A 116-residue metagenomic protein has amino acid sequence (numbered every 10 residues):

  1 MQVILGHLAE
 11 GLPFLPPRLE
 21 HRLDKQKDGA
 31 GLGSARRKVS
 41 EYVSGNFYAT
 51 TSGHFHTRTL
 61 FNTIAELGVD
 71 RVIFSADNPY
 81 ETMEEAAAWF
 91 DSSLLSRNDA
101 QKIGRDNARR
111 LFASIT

Functional and structural regions predicted by a protein language model:
M1-D24: Divalent metal-binding pocket/active-site signature
M1-Q2, E10-G11, G29, A35-R37 (+4 more regions): Mid-to-C-terminal alpha-helical segments outside catalytic/metal-binding sites
R18-F47: Non-catalytic scaffold segments within catalytic domains of secreted glycoside hydrolases
G53: Substrate-binding clefts and catalytic carboxylate motifs of secreted carbohydrate-active enzymes
